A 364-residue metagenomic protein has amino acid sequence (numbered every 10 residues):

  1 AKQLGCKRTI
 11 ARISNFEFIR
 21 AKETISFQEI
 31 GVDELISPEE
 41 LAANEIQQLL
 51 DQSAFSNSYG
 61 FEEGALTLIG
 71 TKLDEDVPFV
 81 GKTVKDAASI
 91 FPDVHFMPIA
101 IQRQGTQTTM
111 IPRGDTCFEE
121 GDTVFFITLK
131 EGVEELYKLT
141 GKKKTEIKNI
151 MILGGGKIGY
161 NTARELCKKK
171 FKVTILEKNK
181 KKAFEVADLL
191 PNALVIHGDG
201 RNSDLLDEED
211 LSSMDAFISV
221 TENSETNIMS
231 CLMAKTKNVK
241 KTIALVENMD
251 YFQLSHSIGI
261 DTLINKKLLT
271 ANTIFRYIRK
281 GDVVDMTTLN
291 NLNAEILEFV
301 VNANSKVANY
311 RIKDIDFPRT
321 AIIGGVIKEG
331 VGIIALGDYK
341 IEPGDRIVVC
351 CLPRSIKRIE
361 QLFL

Functional and structural regions predicted by a protein language model:
A1-L364: Cytosolic regulatory regions of ion transport systems
